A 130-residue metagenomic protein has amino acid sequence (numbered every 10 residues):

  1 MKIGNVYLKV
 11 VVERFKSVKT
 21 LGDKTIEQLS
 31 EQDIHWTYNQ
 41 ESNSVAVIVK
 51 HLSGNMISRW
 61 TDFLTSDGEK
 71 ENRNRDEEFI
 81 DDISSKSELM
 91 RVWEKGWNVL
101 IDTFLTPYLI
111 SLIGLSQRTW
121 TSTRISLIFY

Functional and structural regions predicted by a protein language model:
M1-V10, N55-W120: Short, helix-capping/interhelical loops that line the mouth of catalytic, cofactor-, or ligand-binding pockets
F15, K19, I26, W93 (+1 more regions): Hydrophobic alpha-helical core bundles mediating ligand binding, dimerization, or RNAP-core interactions
E31-I34: Short, solvent-exposed secondary-structure junction/capping segments
N39-E41, T119-S122: A short beta-turn/loop motif at secondary-structure boundaries
V45: Helix-turn-helix
H51: Histidine-centered divalent metal-coordination motifs
T121-Y130: Individual transmembrane alpha-helices with interfacial aromatic-anchor signatures
